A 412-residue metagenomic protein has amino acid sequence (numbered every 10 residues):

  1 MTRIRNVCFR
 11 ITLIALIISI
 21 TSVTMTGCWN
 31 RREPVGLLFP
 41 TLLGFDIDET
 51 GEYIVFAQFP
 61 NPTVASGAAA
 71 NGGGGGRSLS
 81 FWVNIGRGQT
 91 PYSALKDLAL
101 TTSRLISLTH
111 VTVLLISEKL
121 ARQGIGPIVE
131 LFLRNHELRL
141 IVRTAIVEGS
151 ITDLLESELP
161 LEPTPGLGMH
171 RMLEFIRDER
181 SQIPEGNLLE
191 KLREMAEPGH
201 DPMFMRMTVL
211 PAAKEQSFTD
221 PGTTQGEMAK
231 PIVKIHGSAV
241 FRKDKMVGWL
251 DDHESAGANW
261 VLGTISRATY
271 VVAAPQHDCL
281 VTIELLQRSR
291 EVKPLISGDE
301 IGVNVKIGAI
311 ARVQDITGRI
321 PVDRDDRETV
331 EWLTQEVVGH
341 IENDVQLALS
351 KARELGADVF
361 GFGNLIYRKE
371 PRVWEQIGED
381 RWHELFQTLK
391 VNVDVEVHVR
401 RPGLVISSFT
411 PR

Functional and structural regions predicted by a protein language model:
T2-R412: Membrane-proximal alpha-helical signals and transmembrane carboxylates
